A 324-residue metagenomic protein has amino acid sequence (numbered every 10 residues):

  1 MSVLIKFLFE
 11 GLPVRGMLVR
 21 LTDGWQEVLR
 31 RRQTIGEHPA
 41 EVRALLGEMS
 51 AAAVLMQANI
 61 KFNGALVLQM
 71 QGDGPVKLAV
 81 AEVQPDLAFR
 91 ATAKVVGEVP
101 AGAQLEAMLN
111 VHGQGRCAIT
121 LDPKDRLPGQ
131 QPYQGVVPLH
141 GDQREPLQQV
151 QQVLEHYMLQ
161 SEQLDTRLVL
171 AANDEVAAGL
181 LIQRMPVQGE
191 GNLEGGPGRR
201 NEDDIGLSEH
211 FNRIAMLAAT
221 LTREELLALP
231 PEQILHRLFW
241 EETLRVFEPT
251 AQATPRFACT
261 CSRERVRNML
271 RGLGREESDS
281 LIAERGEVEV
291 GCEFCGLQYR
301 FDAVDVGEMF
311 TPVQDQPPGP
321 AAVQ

Functional and structural regions predicted by a protein language model:
M1-P249: Interaction interfaces in information-processing and related assembly proteins
I214-Q324: Cys/His-clustered metal-coordination modules, chiefly Zn-binding fingers
